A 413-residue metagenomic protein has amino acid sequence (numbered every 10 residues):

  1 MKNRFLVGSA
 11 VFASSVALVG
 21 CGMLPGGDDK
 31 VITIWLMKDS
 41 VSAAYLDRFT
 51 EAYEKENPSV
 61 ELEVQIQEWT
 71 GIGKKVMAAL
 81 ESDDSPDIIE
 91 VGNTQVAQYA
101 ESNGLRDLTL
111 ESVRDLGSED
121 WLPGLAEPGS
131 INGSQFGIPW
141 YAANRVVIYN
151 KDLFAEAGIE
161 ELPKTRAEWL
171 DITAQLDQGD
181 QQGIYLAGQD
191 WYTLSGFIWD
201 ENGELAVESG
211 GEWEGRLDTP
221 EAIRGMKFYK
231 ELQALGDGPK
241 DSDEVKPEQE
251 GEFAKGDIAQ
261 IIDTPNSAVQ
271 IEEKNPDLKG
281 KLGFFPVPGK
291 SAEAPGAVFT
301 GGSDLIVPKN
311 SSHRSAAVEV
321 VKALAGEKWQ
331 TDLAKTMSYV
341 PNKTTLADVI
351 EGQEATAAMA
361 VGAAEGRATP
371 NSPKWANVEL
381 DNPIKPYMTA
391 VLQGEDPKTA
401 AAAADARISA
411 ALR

Functional and structural regions predicted by a protein language model:
M1-T33, K55, A406-R413: Short, low-complexity disordered leader/linker segments with a strong preference for bacterial N-terminal type II
M37, V96, K227-H313: Extracytoplasmic/periplasmic substrate-binding proteins
A52-W121, P128, A155-A157, K164 (+3 more regions): Extracytoplasmic "Venus flytrap"/periplasmic binding protein-like
P86-D87, D115-L153, Q182-G183, A294-A297 (+1 more regions): A structural signal for short loop-to-beta-strand junctions that line the ligand-binding cleft of periplasmic/secreted
N93-N144, F197, G283-F285, I350-A355: Hinge/lid segment of periplasmic solute-binding proteins
T109-W121, I184, E204-R224, E273-D277 (+3 more regions): Short, solvent-exposed loop/beta-turn-alpha elements that line the ligand-binding surface or hinge of extracytoplasmic
T173-D177, E212-S242: Glycine-centered hinge/linker elements that transmit conformational signals in sensory and ligand-binding systems
Y339-P341, A358-R407: C-terminal capping/gating helix-and-loop segments adjacent to ligand/active sites or protein-protein/ligand interfaces
